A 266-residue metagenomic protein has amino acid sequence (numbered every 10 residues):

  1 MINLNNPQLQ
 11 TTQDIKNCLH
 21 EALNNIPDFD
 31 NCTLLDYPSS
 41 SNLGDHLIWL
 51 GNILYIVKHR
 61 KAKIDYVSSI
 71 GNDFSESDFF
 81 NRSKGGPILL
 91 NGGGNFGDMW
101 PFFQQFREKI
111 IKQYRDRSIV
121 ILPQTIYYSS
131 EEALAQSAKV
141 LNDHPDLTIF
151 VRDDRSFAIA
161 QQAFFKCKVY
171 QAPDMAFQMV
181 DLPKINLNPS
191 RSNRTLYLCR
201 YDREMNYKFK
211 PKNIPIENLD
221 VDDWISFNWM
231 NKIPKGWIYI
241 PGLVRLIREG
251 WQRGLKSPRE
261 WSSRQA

Functional and structural regions predicted by a protein language model:
M1-A266: Active-site anion-handling motifs in enzyme catalytic cores
